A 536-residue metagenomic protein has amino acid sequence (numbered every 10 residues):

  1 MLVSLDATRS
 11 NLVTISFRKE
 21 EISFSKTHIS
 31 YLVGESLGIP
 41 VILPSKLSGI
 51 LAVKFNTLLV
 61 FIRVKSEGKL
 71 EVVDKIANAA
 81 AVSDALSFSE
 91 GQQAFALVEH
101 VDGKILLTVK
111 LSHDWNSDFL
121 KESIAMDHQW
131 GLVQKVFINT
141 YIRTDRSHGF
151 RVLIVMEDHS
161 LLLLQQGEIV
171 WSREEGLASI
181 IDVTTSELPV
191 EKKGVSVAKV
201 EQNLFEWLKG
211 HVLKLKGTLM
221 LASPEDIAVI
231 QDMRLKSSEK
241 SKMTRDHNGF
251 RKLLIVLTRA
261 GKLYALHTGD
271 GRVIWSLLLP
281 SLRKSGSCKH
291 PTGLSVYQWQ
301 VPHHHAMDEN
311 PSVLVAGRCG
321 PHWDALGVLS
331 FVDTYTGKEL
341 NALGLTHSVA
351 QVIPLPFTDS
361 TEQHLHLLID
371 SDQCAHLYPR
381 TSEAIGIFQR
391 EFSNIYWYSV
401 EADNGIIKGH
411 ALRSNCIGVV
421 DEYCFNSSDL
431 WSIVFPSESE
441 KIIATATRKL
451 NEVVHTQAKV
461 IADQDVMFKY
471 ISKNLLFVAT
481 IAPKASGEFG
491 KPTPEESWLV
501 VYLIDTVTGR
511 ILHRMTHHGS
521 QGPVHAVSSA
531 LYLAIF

Functional and structural regions predicted by a protein language model:
M1, S30-S48, K75-Q93, S123-D145 (+7 more regions): Repeated scaffold domains used in trafficking and secretory/extracellular systems, primarily beta-propellers
M1-T14, I39-I62, L86-T108, T144-M156 (+11 more regions): Short beta-strand elements that form the blades of beta-propeller/WD-repeat-like and other beta-sheet-rich scaffold
F17-E20, V64-G68, L111-D114, Q166-E168 (+3 more regions): Short loop/turn segments that connect beta-strands within beta-propeller blades
E21-V33, G68-A77, W115-W130, W171 (+5 more regions): A short beta-strand motif characteristic of beta-propeller blades
I154-L177, V183, P379: Blade-level signature of beta-propeller repeat domains, shared across WD40, Kelch, NHL, RCC1 and BNR/Asp-box propellers
S172, D182-T185, P189-G194, S276-R318 (+2 more regions): Long amphipathic alpha-helical scaffold regions
V197-T244, I395-L475: Extended repeat-based solenoid scaffolds, especially LRR ectodomains and other repeat-derived architectures
K252, G261-A265, V273-I274, G286 (+7 more regions): Extended, charge-rich low-complexity regions and/or helical-solenoid scaffolds
